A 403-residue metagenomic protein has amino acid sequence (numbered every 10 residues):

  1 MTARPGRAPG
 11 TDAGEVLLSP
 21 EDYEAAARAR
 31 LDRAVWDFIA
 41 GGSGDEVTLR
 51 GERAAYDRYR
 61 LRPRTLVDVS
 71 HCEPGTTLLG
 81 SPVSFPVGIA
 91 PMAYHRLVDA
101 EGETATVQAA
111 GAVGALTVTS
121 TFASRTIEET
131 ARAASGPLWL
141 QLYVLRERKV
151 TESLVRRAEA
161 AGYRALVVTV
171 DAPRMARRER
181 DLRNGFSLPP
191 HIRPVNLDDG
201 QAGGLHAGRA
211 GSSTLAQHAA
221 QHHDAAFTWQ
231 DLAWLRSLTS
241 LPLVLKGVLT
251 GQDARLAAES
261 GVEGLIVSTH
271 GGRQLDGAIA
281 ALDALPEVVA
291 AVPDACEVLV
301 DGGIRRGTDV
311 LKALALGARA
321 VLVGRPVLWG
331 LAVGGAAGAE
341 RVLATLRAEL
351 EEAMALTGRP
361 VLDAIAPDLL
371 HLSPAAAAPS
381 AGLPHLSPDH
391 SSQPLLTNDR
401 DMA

Functional and structural regions predicted by a protein language model:
T2-V83, R178, G185-F227, D363-I365 (+3 more regions): An N-cap/entry alpha-helix motif that binds or orients negatively charged groups
D32, P293, G334-G335: Glycine-centered helix-coil hinge/cap
E52, A281-V288, L331-E351: C-terminal helical cap(s) of enzyme catalytic domains, especially alpha/beta-barrels
V83-I127: Glycine-rich active-site/cofactor-binding loop and its immediate structural neighborhood
G88-Y94, P137-Y143, A216-H218: Short, basic, glycine/proline-bearing loop/turn elements
Q108, E129, A133, R146-V300 (+2 more regions): Alpha/beta enzyme core
G111-A133, P137-T151: A gly/proline- and charged-residue-enriched helix-loop-helix capping module
G358: Active-site-adjacent helical/loop segments in soluble small-molecule enzymes
